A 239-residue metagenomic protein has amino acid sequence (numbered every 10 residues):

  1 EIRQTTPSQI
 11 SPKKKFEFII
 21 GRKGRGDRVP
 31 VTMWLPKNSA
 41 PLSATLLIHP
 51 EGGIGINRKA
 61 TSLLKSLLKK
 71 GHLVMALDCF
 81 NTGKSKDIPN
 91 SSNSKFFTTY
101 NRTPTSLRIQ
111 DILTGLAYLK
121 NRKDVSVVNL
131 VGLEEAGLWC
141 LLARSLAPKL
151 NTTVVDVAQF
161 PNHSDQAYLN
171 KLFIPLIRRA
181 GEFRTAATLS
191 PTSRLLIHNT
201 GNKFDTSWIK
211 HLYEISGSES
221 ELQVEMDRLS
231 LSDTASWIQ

Functional and structural regions predicted by a protein language model:
E1-N38: N-terminal cap/lid segment of alpha/beta-hydrolase-fold proteins
A40-R122, S126-V127, F160-K171: Cap/lid segment of the alpha/beta-hydrolase catalytic domain
L77, D156, H198: The conserved SAM/SAH-binding core of class I Rossmann-like methyltransferase domains, concentrating on the hydrophobic
G115-A186: Primarily recognizes the serine-hydrolase "nucleophile elbow" in alpha/beta-hydrolase and SGNH/GDSL folds
L142, E182-A186, G201-L212: Short alpha-helix in the alpha/beta-hydrolase fold that links the catalytic acid
N170, N202-S207, I215-Q239: C-terminal catalytic histidine-bearing segment of alpha/beta-hydrolase fold enzymes
R194-N202: Conserved strand-to-loop "acid loop" that flanks and positions the catalytic carboxylate
